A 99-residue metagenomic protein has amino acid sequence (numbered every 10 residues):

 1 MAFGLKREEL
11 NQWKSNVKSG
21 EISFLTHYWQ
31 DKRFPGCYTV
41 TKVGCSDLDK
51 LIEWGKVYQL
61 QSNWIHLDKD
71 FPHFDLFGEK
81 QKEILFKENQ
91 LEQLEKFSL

Functional and structural regions predicted by a protein language model:
M1-D31: Charged, low-complexity intrinsically disordered tails and linkers
F24-P35, Q59-H66: Short, flexible, solvent-exposed loop/turn segments with mixed acidic/basic and small polar residues
T26-Y28, K42, F71-L76: Histidine-centered active-site/metal-ligand motif
K32-F34, D47, L51-E53: Intein-associated homing endonuclease modules of the LAGLIDADG/DOD-type, together with closely related HINT-family
P35-T41: Short, flexible N-terminal segments of the mature chain
T41-D47: Short, surface-exposed ligand-recognition loops at beta-strand->loop->(often short) alpha-helix junctions that present
E53-L99: Short, compact, well-ordered microdomains
